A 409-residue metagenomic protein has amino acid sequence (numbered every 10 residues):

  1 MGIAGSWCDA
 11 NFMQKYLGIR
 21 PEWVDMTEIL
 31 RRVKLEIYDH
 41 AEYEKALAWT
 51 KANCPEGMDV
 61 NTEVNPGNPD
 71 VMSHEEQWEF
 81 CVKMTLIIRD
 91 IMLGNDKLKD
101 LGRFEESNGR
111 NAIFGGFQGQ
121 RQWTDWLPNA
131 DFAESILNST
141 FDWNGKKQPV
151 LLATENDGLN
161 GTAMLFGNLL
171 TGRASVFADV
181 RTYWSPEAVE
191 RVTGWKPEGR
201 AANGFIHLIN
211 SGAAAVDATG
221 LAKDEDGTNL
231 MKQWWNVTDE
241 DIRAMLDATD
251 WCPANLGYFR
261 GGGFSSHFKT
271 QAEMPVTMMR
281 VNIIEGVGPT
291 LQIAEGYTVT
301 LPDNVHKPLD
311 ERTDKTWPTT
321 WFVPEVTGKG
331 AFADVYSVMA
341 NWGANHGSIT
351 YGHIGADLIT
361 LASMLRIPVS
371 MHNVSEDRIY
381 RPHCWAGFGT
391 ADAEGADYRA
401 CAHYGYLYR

Functional and structural regions predicted by a protein language model:
M1-R409: An N-terminal assembly and electron-transfer interface module characteristic of large anaerobic redox and radical
